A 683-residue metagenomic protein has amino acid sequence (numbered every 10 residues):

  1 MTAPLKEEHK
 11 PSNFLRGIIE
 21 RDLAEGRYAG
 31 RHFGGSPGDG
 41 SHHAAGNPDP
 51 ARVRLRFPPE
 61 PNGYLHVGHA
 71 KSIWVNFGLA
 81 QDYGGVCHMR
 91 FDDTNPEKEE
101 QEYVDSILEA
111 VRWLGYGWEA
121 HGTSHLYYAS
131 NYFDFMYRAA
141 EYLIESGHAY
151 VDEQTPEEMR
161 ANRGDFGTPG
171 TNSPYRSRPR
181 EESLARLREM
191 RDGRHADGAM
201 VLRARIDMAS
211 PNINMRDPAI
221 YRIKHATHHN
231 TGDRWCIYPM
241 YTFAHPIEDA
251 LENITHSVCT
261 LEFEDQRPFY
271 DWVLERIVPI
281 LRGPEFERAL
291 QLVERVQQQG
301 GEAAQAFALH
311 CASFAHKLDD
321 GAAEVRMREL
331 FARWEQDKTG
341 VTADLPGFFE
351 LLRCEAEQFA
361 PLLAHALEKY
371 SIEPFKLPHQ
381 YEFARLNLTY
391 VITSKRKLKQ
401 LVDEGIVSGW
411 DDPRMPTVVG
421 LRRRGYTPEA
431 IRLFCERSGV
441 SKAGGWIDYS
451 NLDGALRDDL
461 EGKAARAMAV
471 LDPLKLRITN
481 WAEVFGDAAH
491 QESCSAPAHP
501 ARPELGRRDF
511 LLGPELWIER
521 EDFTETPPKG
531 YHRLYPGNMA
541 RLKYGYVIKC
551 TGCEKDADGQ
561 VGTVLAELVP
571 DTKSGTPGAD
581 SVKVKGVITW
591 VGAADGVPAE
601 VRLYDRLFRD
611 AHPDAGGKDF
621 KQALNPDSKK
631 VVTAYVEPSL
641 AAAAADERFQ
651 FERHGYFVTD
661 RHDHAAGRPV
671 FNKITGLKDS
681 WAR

Functional and structural regions predicted by a protein language model:
T2-N172, E262-P284, A360-F375, N387-S394 (+1 more regions): N-terminal Rossmann-like or analogous alpha/beta NTP/dinucleotide-binding catalytic cores that position adenine
R54-G63, C87-T94, A250-V258, D412-V418 (+1 more regions): Glycine- and acidic
M89, N95, Q101, Y128 (+9 more regions): Active-site cores that bind ATP or allylic diphosphates and position pyrophosphate for catalysis
V273, E436-S438, W446-R683: Core subunits and conserved enzymes of cellular information-processing and envelope-translocation systems across
P284-L367: Long intrinsically disordered, low-complexity regions that are acidic and Ser/Thr-rich
V391-Q400, V418-E436, W481: Core structural elements
S408-R414, G425-Y426: Short acidic alpha-helix initiation/capping motifs at coil-to-helix transition points, especially at protein N-termini
